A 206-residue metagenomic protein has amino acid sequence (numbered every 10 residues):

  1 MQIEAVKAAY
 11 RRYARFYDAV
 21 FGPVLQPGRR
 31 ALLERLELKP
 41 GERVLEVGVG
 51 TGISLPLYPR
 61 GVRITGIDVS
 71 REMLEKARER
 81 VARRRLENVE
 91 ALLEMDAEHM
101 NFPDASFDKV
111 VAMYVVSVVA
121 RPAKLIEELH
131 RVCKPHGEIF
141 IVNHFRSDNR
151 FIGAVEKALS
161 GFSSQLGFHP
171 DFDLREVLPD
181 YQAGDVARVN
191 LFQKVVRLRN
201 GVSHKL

Functional and structural regions predicted by a protein language model:
M1-K39, I53, K76, A154-G161 (+1 more regions): Conserved class I S-adenosyl-L-methionine
E4, P23, F140-V196: C-terminal alpha-helical "lid/dimerization" subdomain adjacent to the S-adenosyl-L-methionine
E42, G137: Glycine-centered, small-residue-biased loops immediately flanking beta-strands in adenine/cofactor-binding cores
L45-H99: Class I SAM-dependent methyltransferase SAM/SAH-binding core
E98-V110: A short acidic, Gly/Pro-enriched loop at the edge of an enzyme's catalytic core that lines a small-molecule cofactor
K109-R121: A short SAM/SAH-binding and catalytic strip from SAM-dependent methyltransferases
A123-P135: A short glycine-rich, Lys/Arg-flanked "PGG" loop and its adjoining helix->strand segment in the class I
L198-L206: C-terminal lobe and adjacent flexible extensions of AdoMet/dcAdoMet transferase-like proteins
